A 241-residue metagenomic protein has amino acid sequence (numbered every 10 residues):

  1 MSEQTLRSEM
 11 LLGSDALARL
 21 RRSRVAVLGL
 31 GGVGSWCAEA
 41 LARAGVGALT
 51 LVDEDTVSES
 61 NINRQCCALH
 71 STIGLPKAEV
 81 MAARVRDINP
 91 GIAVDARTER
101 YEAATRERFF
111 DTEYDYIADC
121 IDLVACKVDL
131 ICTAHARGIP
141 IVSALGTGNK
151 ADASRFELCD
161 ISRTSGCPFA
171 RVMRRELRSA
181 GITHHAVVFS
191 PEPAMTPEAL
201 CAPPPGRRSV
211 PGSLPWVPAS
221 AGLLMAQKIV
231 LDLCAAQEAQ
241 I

Functional and structural regions predicted by a protein language model:
M1-A26: N-terminal charged helix/coil linker that caps or initiates catalytic domains
V27-G29, V52: Conserved N-terminal Rossmann-fold NAD(P)-binding element of oxidoreductases
V33: Hydrophobic/small residue at the entry helix of a nucleotide-binding pocket
R43-A48, A136: Conserved S-adenosyl-L-methionine
V46-N89: Glycine-rich phosphate-binding loop and adjoining beta1-alpha1-beta2 segment of Rossmann-like nucleotide-binding folds
R97-R106: Conserved SAM/SAH-binding loop
F110-E113, V124-C126, A136, I141 (+3 more regions): Glycine-rich phosphate/adenylate-binding loop
